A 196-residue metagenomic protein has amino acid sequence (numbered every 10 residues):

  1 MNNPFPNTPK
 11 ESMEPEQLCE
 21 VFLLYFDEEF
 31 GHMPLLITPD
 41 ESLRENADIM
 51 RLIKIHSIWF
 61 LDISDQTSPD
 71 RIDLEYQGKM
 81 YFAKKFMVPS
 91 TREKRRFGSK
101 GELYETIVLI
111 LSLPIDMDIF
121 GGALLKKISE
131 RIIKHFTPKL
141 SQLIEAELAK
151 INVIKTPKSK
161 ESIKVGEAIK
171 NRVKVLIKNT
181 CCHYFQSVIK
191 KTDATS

Functional and structural regions predicted by a protein language model:
N2-C19, E29-S196: Acidic, low-complexity cytosolic segments
L24-F26: Solvent-exposed interaction surfaces and binding hotspots enriched for charged
